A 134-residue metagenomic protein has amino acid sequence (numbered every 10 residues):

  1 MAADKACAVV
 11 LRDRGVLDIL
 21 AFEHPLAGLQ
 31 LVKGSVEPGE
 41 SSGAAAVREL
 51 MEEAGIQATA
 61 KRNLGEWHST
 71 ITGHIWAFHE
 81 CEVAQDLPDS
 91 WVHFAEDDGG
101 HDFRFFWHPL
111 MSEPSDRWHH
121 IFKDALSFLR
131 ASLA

Functional and structural regions predicted by a protein language model:
M1-I19: Conserved N-terminal beta-strand and adjoining loop/helix that marks the start of the Nudix/MutT-like hydrolase domain
V10-L11, A21, C81, W107: Conserved hydrophobic "DFG−1" position in protein kinase catalytic cores
D13-R14, H68-T70: Short polar/acidic secondary-structure junctions
G15-E52, I56: Conserved Nudix-box catalytic region and its N-terminal flanking loop in Nudix hydrolases and closely related
S35, W67-H68: Structured beta->alpha junctions
Q57-G65: A short coil-to-beta-strand element that immediately follows conserved catalytic motifs
S69-P114, I121-L133: Active-site-adjacent beta-strand/loop module that shapes the phosphate/pyrophosphate-binding cleft
